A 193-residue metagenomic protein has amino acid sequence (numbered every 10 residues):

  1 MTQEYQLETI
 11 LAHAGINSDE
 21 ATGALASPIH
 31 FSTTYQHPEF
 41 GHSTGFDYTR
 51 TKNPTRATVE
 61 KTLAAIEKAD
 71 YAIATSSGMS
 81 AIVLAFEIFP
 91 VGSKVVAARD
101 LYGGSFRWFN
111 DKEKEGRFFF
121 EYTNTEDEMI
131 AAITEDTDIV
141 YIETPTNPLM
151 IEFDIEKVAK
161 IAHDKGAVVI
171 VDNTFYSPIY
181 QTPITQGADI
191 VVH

Functional and structural regions predicted by a protein language model:
M1-F46: N-terminal glycine-rich, Lys/His-bearing helix-loop that initiates the first secondary-structure elements of many
M1-Y5, G45-D47, K68, K94 (+1 more regions): N-terminal start-of-chain detector that recognizes signal peptides and the immediate post-cleavage beginning
L7-L11, K61-A65, D189: Short, hydrophobic/aliphatic alpha-helical segments
T9-I10, I29, T33, T44-T49 (+4 more regions): Flexible, active-site-adjacent loop/turn segments at secondary-structure boundaries
P28, R56-E60, I155: A general structural signal for well-ordered alpha-helical segments in protein cores
T34-V83, E87-I88, G104-D111: Conserved N-terminal alpha-helix of the aminotransferase class I/II PLP-enzyme fold
A74-H193: Conserved PLP-enzyme active-site core in the AAT-like
